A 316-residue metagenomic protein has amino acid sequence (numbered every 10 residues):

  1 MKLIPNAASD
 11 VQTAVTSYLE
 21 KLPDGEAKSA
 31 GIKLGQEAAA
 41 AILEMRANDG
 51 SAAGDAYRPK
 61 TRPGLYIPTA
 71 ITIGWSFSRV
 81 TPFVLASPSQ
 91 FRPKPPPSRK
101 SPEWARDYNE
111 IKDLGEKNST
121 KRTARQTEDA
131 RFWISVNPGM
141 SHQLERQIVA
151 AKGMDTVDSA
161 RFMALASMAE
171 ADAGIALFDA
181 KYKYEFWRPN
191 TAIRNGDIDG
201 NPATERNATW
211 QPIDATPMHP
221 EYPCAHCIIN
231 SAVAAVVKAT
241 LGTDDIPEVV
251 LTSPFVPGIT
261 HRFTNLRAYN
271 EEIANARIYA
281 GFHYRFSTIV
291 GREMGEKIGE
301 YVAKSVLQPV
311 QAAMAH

Functional and structural regions predicted by a protein language model:
M1-H316: Acidic/polar surface patches and capping/hinge elements
